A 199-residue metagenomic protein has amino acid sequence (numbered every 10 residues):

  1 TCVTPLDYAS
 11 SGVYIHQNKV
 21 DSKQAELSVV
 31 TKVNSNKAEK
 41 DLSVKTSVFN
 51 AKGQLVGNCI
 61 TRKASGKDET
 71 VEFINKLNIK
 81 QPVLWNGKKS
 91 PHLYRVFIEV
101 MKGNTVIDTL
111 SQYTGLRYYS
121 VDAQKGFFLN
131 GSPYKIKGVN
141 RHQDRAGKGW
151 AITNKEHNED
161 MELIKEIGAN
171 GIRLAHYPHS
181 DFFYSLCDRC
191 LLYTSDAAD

Functional and structural regions predicted by a protein language model:
T1-S180, L186, L191: Secreted/periplasmic carbohydrate-active enzymes, especially glycoside hydrolases
Y193-D199: Conserved small/polar residues in nucleotide/adenosyl-binding loops
